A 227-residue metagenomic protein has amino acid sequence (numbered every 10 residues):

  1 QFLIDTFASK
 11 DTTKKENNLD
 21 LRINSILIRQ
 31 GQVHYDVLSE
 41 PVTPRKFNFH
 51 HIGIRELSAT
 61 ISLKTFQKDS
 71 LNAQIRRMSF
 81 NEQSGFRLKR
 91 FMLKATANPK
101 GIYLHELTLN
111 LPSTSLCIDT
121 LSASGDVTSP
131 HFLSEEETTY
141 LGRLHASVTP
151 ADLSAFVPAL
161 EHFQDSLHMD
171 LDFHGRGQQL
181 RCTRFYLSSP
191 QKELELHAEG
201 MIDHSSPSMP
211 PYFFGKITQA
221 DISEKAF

Functional and structural regions predicted by a protein language model:
Q1-S70, F86-L88, T114-D126, H131-T139 (+3 more regions): Secondary-structure transition motifs
R22-N24, R29, F91, K100 (+2 more regions): Envelope-exposed proteins and targeting segments
K46-P99, L144-Q178, K216-F227: Beta-propeller and related beta-repeat scaffolds in trafficking/envelope systems
Q74-M78, I102-L109, L180-S188: Transmembrane beta-strand segments that form the barrel wall of outer-membrane beta-barrel proteins
N81-L88, N110-L116, S188-L196: Solvent-exposed loop/turn segments connecting transmembrane beta-strands in outer-membrane beta-barrel proteins
L88-M92, I102, I118, Q164-D170 (+2 more regions): Transmembrane beta-barrel architecture of outer membranes
L109-P112, A146-V148, Y186-P190, T218-A220: Short, solvent-exposed aromatic-acidic interface loops
G142-L144, L171, R184, A198 (+1 more regions): Membrane-embedded beta-strand positions of outer-membrane beta-barrel proteins
